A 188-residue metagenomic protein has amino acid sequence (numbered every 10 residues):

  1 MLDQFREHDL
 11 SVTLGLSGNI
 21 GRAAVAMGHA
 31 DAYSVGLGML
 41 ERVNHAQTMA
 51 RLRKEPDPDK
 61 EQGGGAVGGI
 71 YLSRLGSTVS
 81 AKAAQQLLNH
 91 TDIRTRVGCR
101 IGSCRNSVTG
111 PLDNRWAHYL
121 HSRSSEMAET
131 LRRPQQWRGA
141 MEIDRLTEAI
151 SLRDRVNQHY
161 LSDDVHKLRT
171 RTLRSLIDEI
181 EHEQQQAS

Functional and structural regions predicted by a protein language model:
M1-L40, N44: Eukaryote-skewed repeat-based solenoidal scaffolds used as protein-protein interaction platforms, primarily
Q4, Q47, Q62, Q85-Q86 (+3 more regions): Residue-identity detector for glutamine
V25-G28, V35, L40-N114: C-terminal structured domains
R94-S188: C-terminal extensions of enzymes
